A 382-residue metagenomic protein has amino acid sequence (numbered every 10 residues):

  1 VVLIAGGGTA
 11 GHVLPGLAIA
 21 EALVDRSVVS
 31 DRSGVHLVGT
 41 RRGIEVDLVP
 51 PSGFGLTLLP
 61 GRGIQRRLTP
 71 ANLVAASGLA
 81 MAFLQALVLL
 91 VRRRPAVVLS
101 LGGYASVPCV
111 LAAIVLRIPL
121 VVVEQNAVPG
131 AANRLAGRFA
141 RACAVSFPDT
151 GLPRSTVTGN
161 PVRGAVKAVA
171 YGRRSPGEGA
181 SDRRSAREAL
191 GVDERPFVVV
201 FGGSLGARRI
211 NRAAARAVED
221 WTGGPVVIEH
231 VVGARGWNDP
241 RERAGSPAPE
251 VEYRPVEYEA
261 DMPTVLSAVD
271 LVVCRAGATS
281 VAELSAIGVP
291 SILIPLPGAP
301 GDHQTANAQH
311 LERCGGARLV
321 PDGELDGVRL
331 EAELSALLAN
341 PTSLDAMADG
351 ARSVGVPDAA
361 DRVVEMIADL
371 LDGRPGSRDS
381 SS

Functional and structural regions predicted by a protein language model:
V2-G7, D31-M81, T158, A234-G236 (+1 more regions): Conserved nucleotide-sugar phosphate-binding/catalytic loop shared by glycosyltransferases and other
D25, G43, L48-S52, Y171 (+5 more regions): Donor-nucleotide binding loops and adjacent catalytic segments primarily of GT-B fold Leloir glycosyltransferases
G55, I114-S181, A189: Active-site-proximal region of nucleotide-activated glycan assembly enzymes, centered on histidine/acidic-rich loops
Q85-V98, S106-V121, R134-F139: Glycosyltransferases and closely related glycan-assembly transferases that use nucleotide-activated donors
R94-V97, S267-A282, V289-P290: Acidic donor-binding loop of glycosyltransferase active sites
L116, S267-V269, S285-I294, C314: Conserved donor-binding/catalytic loop of nucleotide-activated donor transferases
S343-P357: A short, well-ordered alpha-helix in the C-terminal region of glycosyltransferases
V356-S382: C-terminal alpha-helical cap of glycosyltransferases
